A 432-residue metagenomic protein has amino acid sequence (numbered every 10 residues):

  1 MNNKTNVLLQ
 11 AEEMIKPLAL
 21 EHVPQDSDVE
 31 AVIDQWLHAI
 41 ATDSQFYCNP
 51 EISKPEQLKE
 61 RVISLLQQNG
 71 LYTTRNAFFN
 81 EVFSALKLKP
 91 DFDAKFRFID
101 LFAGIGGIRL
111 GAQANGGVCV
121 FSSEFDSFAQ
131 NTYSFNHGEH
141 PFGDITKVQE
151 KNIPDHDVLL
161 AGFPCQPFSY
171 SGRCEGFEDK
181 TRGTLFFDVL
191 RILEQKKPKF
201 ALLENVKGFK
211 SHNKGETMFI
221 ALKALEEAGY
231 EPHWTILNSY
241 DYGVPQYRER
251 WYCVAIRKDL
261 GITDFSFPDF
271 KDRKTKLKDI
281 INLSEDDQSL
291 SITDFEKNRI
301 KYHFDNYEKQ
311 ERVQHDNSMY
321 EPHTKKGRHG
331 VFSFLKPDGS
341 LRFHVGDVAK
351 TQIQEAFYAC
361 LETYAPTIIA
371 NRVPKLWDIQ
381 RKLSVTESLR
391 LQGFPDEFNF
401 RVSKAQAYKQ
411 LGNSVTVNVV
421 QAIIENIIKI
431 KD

Functional and structural regions predicted by a protein language model:
M1-C119, T132, A224-E227, R250-D432: S-adenosyl-L-methionine-dependent DNA methyltransferase catalytic core
S64-L65, N69-F200, K207-F219, E226: Core alpha/beta nucleotide-donor-binding catalytic domains of modification enzymes
F142, Y230-D241: Conserved S-adenosyl-L-methionine
P154-D155, P245-R250: A short, glycine/Asx- and small/polar-enriched loop/turn that sits immediately N-terminal to a beta-strand
F187-D188, S239, S384: Alpha-helical scaffolding within the catalytic cores of extracellular/periplasmic polymer-degrading hydrolases
F200-V206, T235, R401: Short beta-strands and strand-loop turn motifs
V206-S211, S239-G243: Short histidine/acidic/glycine/proline-rich micro-motifs that form metal- and phosphate-coordinating active-site loops
Y242-P245, A359: A short beta-turn/loop motif at secondary-structure boundaries
